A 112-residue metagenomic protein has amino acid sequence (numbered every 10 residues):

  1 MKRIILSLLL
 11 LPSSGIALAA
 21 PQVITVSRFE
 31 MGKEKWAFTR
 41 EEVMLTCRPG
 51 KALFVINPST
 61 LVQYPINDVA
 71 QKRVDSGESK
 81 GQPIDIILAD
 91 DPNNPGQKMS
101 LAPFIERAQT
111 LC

Functional and structural regions predicted by a protein language model:
I4-S13: Sec-dependent N-terminal signal peptides
A19-L61: N-terminal secretory signal peptides
P21-Q22, T39, V69-V74, Q82 (+1 more regions): Contiguous interface-forming segments/domains that mediate binding rather than catalysis
F54-I87: Flexible, solvent-exposed short loops/turns enriched in glycine
G77-C112: C-terminal partner/receptor-binding element of secreted or periplasmic proteins
